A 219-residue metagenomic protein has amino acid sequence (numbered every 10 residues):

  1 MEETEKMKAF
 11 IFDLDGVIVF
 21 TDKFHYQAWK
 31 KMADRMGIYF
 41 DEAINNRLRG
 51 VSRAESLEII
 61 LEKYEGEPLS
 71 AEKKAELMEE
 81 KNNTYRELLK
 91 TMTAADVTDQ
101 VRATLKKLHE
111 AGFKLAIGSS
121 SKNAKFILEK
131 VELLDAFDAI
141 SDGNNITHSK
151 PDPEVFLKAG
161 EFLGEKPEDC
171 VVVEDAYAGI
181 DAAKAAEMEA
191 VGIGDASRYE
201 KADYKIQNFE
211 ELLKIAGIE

Functional and structural regions predicted by a protein language model:
E2-K8, R102, K106-K107, S121-E219: Asp-based, Mg2+/Mn2+-dependent phosphohydrolase catalytic module
E2-N46: Active-site neighborhood of HAD-like aspartate-dependent phosphohydrolases
K6, E87-I117: Short, acidic loop-to-helix structural element flanking the phosphoryl-transfer center in phosphate-processing enzymes
I18, V97, I117, H148 (+1 more regions): Conserved SAM-binding loop
Y26, K30, R53-E58, M78 (+1 more regions): An amphipathic alpha-helix signature
M32-A33, A54-L69, I127, G160: Helix-loop "lid/cap" segments that line or gate small-molecule binding pockets
Y39, L61-D99: Metal-dependent phosphoesterase signature
